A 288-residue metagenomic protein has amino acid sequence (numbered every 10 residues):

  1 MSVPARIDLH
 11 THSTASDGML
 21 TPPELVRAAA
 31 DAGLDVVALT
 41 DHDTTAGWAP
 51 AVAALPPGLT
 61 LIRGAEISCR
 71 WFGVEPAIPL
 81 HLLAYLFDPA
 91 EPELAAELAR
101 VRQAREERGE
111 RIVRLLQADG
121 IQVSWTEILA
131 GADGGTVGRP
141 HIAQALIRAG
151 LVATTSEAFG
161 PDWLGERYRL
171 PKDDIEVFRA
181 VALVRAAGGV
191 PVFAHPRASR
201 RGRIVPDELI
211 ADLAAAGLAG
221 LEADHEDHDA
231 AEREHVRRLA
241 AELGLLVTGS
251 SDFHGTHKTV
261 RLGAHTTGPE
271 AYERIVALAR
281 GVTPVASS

Functional and structural regions predicted by a protein language model:
M1-P79, W163-G165, V181-A182, A187-K258 (+1 more regions): An N-terminally biased module of ancient metal coordination in phosphate/nucleic-acid-related enzymes
M1-S2, V285-S288: Actinobacteria-biased recognition of intrinsically disordered, low-complexity terminal regions
A54-D212, T266, E273-A277, V282 (+1 more regions): Extended substrate/RNA-proximal surfaces in nucleic-acid metabolism proteins
E93, K258-T259: A short acidic, helix-capping loop that chelates divalent metal ions and anchors anionic groups
L262: Short clusters of hydrophobic/aromatic residues that line enzyme substrate/ligand-binding pockets
